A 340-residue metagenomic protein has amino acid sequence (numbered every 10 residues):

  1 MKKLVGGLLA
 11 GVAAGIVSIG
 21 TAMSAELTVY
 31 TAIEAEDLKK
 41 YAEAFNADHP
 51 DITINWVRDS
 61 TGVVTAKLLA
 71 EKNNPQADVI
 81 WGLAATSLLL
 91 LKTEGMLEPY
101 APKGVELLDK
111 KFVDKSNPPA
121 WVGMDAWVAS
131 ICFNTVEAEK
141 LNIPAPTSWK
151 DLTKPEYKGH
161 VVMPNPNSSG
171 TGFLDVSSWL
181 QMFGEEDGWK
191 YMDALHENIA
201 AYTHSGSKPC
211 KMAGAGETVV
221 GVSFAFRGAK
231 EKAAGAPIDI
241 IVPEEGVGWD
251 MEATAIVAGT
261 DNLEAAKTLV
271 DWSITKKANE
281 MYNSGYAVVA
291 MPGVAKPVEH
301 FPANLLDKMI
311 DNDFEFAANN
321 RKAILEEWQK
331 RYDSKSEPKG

Functional and structural regions predicted by a protein language model:
A25-E34, I52-V57, G159-V161: Short, well-ordered beta-strand elements
A32, E36-K39, G62, Q76-E217: Extracytoplasmic ligand-binding site segments that recognize negatively charged/polar headgroups
A32-I54, L69, I131: Short, polar/charged alpha-helical segment
T86-L90, G214, T218-P237: A ligand-binding cleft/hinge motif common to bilobed small-molecule-binding domains
K110, Y191-H196, Y202-T203, A234-A258 (+1 more regions): Periplasmic-binding protein-like
C132-E137, V176-L180, D250-N262, M281-Y282: A bilobed periplasmic-binding-protein/Venus flytrap-type ligand-binding module shared by bacterial periplasmic
E156-P164, S273-A295: Periplasmic-binding protein-like
N312-G340: Conserved C-terminal helix/tail region of periplasmic/extracytoplasmic solute-binding proteins
